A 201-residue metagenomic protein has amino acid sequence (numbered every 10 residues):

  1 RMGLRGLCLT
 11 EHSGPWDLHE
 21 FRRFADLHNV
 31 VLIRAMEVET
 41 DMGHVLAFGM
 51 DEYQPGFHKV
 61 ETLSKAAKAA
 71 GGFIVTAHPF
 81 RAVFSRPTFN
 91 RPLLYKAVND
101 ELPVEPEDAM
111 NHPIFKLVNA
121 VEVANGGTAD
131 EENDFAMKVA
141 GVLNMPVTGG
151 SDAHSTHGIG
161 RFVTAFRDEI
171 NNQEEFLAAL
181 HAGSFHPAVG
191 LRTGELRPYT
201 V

Functional and structural regions predicted by a protein language model:
M2-L4, P15-V30, V38-P55, K65 (+3 more regions): Charged catalytic cores and adjacent phosphate/nucleic-acid-binding surfaces used for phosphate/nucleic-acid chemistry
T10, M36, A77, S151: Active-site flanking residues adjacent to catalytic metal/cofactor-binding acidic residues
I33: General small-molecule cofactor/ligand-binding pocket signal
F57-E61, A77-H78: Ordered, amphipathic secondary-structure segments that act as subunit-interaction surfaces in large macromolecular
